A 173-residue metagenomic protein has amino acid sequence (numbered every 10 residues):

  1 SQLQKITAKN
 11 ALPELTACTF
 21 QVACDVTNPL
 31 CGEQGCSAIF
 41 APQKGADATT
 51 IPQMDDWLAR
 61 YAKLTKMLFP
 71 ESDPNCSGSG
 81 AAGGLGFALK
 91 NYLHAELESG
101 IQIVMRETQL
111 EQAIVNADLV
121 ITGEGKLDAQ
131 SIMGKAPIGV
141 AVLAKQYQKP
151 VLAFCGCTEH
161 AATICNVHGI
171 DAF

Functional and structural regions predicted by a protein language model:
S1-F173: N-terminal loops that bind phosphate or other acidic moieties and the adjacent beta-alpha structural core
